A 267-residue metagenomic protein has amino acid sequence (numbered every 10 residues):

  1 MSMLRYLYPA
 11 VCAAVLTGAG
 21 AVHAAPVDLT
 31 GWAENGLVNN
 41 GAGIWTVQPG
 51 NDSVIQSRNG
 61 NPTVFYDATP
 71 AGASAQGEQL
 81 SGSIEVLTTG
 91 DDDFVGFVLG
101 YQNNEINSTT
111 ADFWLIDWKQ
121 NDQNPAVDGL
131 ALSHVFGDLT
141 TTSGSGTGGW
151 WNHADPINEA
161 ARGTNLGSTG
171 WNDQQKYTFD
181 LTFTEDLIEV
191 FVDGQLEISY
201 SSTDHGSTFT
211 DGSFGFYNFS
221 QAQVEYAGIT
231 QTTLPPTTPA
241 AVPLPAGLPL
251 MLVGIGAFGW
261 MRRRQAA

Functional and structural regions predicted by a protein language model:
S2-H23: Gram-negative bacterial Sec-dependent N-terminal signal peptides
A10, A21, Q79-L80, D93 (+1 more regions): Hydrophobic alpha-helical segments
V15, A19, G31-A33, A42 (+1 more regions): N-terminal regions of proteins, emphasizing targeting and processing segments when present
L16, F94, V98, S213 (+2 more regions): Short glycine/serine/threonine-biased micro-segments
G18, G82, G215, A257-G259: Small side chains
A25-P239: Extracellular glycan-recognition regions
A241-M261: A short, hydrophobic C-terminal helix/tail in secreted or cell-surface proteins
R264-A267: Short, charged juxtamembrane terminal tails flanking transmembrane helices
